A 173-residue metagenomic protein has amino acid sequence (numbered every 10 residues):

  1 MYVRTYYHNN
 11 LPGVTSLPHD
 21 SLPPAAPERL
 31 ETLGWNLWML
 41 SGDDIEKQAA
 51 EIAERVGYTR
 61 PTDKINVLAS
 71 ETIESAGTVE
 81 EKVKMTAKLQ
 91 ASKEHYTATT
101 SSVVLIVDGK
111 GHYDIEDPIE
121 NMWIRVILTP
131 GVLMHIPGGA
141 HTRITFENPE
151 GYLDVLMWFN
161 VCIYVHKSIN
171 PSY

Functional and structural regions predicted by a protein language model:
M1-S70: N-terminal leader/capping segments at the start of a protein or of a new domain
K64-T99: Conserved short histidine dyad/triad with adjacent acidic residue
Y96-D117: Short, conserved beta-strand element in jelly-roll/cupin
L105, D114, I127, H135 (+1 more regions): Beta-strand cores of modular interaction/reader domains in eukaryotic scaffold and signaling proteins, especially PDZ
I115-P118, W123-I124, F146-E147, K167-I169: A short secondary-structure junction signal
I127-N148: Conserved metal-binding segment of the jelly-roll/cupin
R143-Y173: Double-stranded beta-helix
